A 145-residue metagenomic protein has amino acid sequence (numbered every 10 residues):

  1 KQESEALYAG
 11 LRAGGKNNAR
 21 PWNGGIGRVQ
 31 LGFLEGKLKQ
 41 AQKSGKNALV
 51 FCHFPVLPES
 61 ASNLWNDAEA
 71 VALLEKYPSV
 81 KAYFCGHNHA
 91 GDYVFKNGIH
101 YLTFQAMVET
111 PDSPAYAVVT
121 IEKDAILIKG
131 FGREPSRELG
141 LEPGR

Functional and structural regions predicted by a protein language model:
Q2-H100: His/acidic metal-ligating clusters that form di-metal
G91-R145: Binuclear metal-dependent phosphoesterase catalytic core
